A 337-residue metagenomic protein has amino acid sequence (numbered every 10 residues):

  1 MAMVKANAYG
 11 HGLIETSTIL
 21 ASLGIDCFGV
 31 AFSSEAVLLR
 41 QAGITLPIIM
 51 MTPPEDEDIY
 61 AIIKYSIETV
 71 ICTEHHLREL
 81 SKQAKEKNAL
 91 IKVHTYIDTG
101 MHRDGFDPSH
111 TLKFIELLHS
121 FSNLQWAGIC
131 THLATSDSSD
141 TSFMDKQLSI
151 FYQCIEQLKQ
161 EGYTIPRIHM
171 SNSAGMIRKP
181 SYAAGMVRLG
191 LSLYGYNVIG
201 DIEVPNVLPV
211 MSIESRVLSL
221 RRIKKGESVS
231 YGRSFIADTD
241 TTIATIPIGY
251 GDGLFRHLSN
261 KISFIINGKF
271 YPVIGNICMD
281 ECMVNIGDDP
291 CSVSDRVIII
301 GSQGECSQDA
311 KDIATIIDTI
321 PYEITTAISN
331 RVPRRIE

Functional and structural regions predicted by a protein language model:
M1-H169: Active-site-proximal beta-alpha core segment in soluble small-molecule metabolic enzymes
S34-E35, P54-D56, A61, C72-E79 (+2 more regions): Active-site anion/phosphate-binding pocket segments in diverse small-molecule metabolic enzymes
